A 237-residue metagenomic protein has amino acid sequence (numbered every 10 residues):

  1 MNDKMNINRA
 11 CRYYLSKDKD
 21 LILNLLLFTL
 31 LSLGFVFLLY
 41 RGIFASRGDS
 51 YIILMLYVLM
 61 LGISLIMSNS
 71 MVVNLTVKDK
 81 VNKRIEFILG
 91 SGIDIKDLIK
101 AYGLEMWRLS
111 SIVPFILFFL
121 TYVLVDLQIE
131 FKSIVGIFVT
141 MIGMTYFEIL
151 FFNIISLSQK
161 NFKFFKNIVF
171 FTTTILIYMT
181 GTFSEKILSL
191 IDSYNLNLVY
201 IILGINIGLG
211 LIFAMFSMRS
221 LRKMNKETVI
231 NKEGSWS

Functional and structural regions predicted by a protein language model:
M1-N82, A101-S237: Hydrophobic alpha-helical transmembrane segments of membrane proteins
F87-I95: Short helix-to-coil transition segments within interhelical loops that connect adjacent transmembrane helices
K96-K100: Alpha-helix N-cap/helix-start motif at helix boundaries, enriched for small hydrophobics
